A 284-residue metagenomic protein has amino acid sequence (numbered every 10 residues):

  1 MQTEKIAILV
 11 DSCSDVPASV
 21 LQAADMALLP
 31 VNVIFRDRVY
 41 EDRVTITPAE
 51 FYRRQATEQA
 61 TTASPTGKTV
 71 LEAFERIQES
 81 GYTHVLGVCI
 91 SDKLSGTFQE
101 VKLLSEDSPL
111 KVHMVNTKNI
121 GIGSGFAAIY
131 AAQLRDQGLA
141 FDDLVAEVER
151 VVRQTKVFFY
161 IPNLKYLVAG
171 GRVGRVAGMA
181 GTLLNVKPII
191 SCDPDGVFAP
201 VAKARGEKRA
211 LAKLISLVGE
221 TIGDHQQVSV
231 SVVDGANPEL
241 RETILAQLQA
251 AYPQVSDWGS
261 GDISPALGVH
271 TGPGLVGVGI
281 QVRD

Functional and structural regions predicted by a protein language model:
Q2-A7, C13-A27, N32, T97-H113 (+1 more regions): Mixed-charge interfacial surface used for oligomerization/domain docking and macromolecular partner engagement
E4, A60-T61, V88, V232: Short, contiguous strand/loop micro-motifs
I6-T69: N-terminal glycine-rich anion-binding loop in soluble enzyme alpha/beta folds
Y40, T117-I120: A short, ordered amphipathic alpha-helix with a cationic face
I46-F51, S80, K102-D107: A short glycine/small-residue-enriched secondary-structure motif
T57-E58, S64-D92, G96-E100, V145 (+1 more regions): Glycine-rich phosphate- or other oxyanion-binding loops that anchor nucleotides, phosphorylated ligands
C89-S91, V115-K118: Short beta-strand->loop
